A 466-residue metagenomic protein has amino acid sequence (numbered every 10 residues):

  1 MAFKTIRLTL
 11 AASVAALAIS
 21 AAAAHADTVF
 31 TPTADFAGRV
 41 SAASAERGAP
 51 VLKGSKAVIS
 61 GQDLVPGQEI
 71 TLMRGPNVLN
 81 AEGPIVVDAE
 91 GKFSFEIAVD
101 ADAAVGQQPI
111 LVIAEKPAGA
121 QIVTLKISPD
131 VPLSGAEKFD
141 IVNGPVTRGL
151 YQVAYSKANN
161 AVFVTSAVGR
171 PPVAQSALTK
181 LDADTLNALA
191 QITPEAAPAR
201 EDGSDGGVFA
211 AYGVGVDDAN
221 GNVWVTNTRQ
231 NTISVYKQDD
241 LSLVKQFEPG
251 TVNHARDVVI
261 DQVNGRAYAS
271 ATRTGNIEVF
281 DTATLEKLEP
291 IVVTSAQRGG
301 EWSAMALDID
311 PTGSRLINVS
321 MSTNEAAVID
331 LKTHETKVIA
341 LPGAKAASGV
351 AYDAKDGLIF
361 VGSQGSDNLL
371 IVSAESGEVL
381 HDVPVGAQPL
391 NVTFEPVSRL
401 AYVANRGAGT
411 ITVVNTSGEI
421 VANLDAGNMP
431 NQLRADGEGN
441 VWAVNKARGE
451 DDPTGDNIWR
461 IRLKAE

Functional and structural regions predicted by a protein language model:
M1-A26: Gram-negative bacterial Sec-dependent N-terminal signal peptides
D27-E466: Predominantly soluble domains enriched in secretory-pathway, periplasmic, or organellar proteins
